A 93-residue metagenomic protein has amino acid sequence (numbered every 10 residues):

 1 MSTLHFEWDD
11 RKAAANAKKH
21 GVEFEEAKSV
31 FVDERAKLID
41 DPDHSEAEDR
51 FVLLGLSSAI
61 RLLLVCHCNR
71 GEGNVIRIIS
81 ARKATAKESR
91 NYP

Functional and structural regions predicted by a protein language model:
M1-P93: Ribonuclease/tRNase effector modules and their secretory precursors
